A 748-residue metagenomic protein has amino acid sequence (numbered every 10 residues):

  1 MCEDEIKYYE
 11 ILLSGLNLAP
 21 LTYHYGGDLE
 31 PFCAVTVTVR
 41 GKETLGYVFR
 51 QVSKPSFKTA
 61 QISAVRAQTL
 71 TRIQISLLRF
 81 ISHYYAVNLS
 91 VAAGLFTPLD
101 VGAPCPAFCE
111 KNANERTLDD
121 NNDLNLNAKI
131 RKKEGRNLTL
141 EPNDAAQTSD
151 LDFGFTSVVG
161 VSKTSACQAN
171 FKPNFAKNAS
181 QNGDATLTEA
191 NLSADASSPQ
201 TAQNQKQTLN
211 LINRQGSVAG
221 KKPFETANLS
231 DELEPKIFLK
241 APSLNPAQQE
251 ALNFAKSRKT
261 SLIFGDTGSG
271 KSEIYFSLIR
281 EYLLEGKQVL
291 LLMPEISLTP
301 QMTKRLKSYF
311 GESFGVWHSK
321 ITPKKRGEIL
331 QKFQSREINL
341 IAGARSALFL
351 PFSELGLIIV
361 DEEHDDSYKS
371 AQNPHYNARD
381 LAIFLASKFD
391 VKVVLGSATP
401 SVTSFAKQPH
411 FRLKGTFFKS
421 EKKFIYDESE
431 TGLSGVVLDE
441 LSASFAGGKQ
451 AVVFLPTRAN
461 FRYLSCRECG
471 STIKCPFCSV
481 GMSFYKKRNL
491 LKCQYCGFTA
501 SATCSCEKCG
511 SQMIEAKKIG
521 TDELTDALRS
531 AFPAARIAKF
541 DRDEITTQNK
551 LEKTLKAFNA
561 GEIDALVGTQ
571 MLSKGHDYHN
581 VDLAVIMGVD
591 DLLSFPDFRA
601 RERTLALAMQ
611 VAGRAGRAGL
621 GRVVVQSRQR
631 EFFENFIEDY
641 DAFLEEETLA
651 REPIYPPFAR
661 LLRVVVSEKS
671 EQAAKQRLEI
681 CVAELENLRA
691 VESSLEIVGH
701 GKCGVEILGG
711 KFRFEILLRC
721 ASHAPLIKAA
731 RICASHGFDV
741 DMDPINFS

Functional and structural regions predicted by a protein language model:
M1-T399, T403, K407-T416, Y578 (+6 more regions): Accessory, non-ATPase domains that flank or precede helicase/AAA+ motor cores in DNA-metabolism machines
R50-V52, T97, L455-T457, D541 (+3 more regions): A general secondary-structure junction signal
L244-N245, Q249, T260-N339, G343-A673 (+1 more regions): Inter-lobe coupling/hinge segments of SF2-like helicase ATPases
F532-A535, E686-E696: Short secondary-structure junctions
R614, S667, E684, L688-V691: Short hydrophobic alpha-helical module
F643-E652, A690-G704: Short amphipathic beta-strand starts and helix->beta connectors
E668, A674, L678, I697-G701: Short Gly/Thr-rich strand-loop-strand
